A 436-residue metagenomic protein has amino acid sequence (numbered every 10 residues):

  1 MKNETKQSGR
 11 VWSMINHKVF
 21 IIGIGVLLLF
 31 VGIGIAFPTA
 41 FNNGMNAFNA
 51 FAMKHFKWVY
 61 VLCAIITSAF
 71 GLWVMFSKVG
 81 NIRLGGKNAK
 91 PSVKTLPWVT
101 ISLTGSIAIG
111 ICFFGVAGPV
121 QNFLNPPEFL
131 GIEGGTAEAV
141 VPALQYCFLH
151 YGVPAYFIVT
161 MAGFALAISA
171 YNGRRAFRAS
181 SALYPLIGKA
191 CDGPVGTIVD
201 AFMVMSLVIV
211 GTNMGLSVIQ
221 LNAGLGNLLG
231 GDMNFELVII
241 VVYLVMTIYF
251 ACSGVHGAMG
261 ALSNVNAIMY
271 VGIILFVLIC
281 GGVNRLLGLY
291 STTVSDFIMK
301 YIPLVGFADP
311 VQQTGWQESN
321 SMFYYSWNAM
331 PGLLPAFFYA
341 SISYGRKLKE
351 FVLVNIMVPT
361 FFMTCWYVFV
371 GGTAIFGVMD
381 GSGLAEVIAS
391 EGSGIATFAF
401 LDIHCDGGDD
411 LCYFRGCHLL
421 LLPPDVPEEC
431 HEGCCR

Functional and structural regions predicted by a protein language model:
M1-A139: N-terminal alpha-helical transmembrane segments of multi-pass membrane transport and channel/translocase proteins
T5-S13, P38-A52, G71-K90, P142-H150 (+5 more regions): Membrane-water interface regions at transmembrane-helix termini and the short interhelical loops of multi-pass membrane
V11-I21, G25-I35, S68-W73, I107-I111 (+5 more regions): Helix-loop-helix module between adjacent transmembrane segments
W12-I22, N81-T100, N284, G288 (+4 more regions): C-terminal membrane-solvent junction of multi-pass transporters and transport-like membrane proteins
G23-I35, V59-V79, L96-F114, G152-A170 (+6 more regions): Hydrophobic cores of alpha-helical transmembrane segments in multi-pass integral membrane proteins
T39-G44, V116-G135, R175-S180, Q220 (+2 more regions): Interfacial/capping segments of alpha-helical transmembrane domains
A50-F51, F123-H150, L304-Q312, V387-C405: Interfacial loop/helix-cap signal at membrane boundaries in integral membrane proteins
A190-P194, I198-R346, L353, V358-G408 (+2 more regions): Membrane-embedded translocation segments of transport machinery
